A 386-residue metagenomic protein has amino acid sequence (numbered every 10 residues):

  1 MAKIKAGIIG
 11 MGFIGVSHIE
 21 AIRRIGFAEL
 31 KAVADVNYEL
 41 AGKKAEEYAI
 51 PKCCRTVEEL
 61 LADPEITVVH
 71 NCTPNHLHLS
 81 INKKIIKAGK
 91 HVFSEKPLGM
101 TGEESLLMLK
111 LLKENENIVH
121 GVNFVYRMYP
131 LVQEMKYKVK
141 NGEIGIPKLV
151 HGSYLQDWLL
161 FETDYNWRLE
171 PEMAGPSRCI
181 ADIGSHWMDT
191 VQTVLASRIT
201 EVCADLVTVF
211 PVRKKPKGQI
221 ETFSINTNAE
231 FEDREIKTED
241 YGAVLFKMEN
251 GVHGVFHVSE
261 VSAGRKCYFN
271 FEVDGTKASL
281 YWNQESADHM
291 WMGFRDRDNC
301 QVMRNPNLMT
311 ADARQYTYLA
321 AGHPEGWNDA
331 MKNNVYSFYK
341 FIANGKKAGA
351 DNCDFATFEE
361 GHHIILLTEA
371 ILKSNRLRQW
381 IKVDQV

Functional and structural regions predicted by a protein language model:
M1-Y48: N-terminal Rossmann-like dinucleotide-binding module
A2, T67-V68, P74-N75, L79-R127 (+1 more regions): Beta-strand-loop-alpha-helix segment that lines the small-molecule cofactor/substrate pocket of alpha/beta enzymes
K5, V207, T227-N333: NAD(P)-dinucleotide binding in Rossmann-like oxidoreductases
A28-A32, T67-V69, S177: Short active-site oxyanion
K31, P51, E65-T67, K148: Conserved acidic residues
I50-V57: Conserved SAM-binding strand-loop segment of SAM-dependent methyltransferases
V68-N71, N283-S286, G322-E325, N333-V386: C-terminal helix-rich "cap/oligomerization" subdomain common to oxidoreductases
I118, Y126-E235, M290, R378: Predominantly a Rossmann-like dinucleotide-binding segment in NAD(P)-dependent oxidoreductases
